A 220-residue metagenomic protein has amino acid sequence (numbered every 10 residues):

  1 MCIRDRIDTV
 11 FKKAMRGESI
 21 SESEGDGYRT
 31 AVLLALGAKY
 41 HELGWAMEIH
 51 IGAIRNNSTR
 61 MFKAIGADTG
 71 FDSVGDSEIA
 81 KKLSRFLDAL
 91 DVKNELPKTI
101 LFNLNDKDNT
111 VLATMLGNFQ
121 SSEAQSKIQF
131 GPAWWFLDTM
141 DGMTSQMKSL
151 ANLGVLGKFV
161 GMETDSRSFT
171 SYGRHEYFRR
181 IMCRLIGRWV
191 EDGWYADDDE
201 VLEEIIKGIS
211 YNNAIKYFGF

Functional and structural regions predicted by a protein language model:
M1-I3: Short, small-residue-biased leader/transition segments that mark boundaries at the very start of proteins
D5-K81: Acidic, glycine-rich loop-and-beta core segments that form the ion-binding/anion-interacting portion of active sites
E42-A46, L90-E95, F119-S126, L153-G157 (+1 more regions): Secondary-structure transition/capping motifs at alpha-helix termini and the adjoining loop/turn into the next element
W45, F102-E123: Aromatic-lined glycan-binding groove of carbohydrate-active enzymes
E48-G52, I100-L104, F130-A133, L156-H175: Short acidic/histidine-rich active-site segments
N57-G66, D108-G117, M140-M147, F169-R184: Histidine/acidic-residue-rich catalytic or RNA/ligand-binding cores of hydrolases and nuclease-related proteins
T99-N109, A133-G142: Extended C-terminal subregions enriched in glycine
L156-K158, R174-F220: Mid-to-C-terminal alpha-helical segments outside catalytic/metal-binding sites
